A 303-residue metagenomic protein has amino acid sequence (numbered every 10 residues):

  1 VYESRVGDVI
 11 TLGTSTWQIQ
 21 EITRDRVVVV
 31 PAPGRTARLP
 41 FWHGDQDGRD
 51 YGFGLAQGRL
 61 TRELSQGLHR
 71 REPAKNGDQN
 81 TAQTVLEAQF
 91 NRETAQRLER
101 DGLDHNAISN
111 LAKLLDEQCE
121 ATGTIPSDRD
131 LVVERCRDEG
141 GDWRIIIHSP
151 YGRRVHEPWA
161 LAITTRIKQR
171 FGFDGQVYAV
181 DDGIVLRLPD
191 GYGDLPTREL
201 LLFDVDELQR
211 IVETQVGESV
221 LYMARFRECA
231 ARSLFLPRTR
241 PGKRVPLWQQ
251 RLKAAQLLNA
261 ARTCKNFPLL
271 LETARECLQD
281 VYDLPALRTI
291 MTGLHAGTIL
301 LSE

Functional and structural regions predicted by a protein language model:
V1: A contiguous, basic/glycine-rich beta-loop/short-helix subdomain that forms a polymer-engagement track
D8, W17-Q18, L131, G175: Residue-level detector of beta-strand structural context in well-folded domains
S15-I22, Q66: Short beta-strand-centered aromatic/proline hotspots
T23-P40: Short, solvent-exposed secondary-structure boundary/capping segments
P40, G48, G52-R71, K75-E303: Extended, highly charged accessory segments
